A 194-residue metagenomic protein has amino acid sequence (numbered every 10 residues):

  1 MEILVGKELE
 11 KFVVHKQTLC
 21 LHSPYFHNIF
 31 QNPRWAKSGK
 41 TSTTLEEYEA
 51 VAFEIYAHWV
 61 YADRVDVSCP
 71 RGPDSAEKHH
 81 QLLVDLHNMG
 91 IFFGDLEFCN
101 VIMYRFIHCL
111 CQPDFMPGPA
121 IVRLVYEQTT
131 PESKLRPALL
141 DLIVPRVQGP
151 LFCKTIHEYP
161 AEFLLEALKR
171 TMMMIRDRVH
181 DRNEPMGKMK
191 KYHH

Functional and structural regions predicted by a protein language model:
M1-T18, E47, V51, H58-Q81: N-terminal BTB/POZ boundary and linker segment
K11, K37-T44: Short interface patches used for recognition in eukaryotic signaling and trafficking proteins
H15-H27: Short helix-loop-helix/strand-helix junction enriched in hydrophobic and basic residues
P24-K40, V65-D66: Cytochrome P450 catalytic domain signature, combining two hallmark sequence patches
T43-E46, H157: Helix-turn-helix-type domain boundary/helix-start signal
I55-C153: Post-BTB helical module
T155-H194: Eukaryote-biased recognition of C-terminal alpha-helical segments
